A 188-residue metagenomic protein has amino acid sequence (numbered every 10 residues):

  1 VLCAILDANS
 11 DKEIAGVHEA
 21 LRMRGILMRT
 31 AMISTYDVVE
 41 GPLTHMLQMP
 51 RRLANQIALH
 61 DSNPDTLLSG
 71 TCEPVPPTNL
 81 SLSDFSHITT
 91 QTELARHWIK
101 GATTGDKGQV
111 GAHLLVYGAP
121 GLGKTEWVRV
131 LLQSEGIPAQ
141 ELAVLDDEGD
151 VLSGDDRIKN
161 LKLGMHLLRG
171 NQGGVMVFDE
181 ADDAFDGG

Functional and structural regions predicted by a protein language model:
V1-D150, D155-M176, E180-G188: AAA+ P-loop ATPase mechanoenzymes
